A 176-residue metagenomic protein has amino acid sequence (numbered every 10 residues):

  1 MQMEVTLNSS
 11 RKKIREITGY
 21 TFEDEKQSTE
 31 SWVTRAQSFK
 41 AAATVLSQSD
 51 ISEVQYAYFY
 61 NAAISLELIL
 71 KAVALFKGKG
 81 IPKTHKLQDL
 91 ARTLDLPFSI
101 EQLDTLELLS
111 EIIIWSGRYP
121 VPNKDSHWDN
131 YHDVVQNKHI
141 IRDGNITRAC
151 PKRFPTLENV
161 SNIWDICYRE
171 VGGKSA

Functional and structural regions predicted by a protein language model:
Q2-E30, G78-A176: Long, charged low-complexity segments
S28, W32, Y58-N61: Hydrophobic alpha-helical segments of membrane proteins, primarily the transmembrane helices and their short helical
S31-F39: Short amphipathic alpha-helical heptad-repeat segments
Q37, V54-L75: Short, hydrophobic, well-ordered secondary-structure elements
K40, S47, I69, W164 (+1 more regions): A structural signal for well-ordered alpha-helices, especially hydrophobic packing surfaces of coiled-coils
A41-Y56: Helix-loop segments that flank and shape redox-cofactor active sites
T44-S47, A72-K77: Membrane-helix exit/interface motif
